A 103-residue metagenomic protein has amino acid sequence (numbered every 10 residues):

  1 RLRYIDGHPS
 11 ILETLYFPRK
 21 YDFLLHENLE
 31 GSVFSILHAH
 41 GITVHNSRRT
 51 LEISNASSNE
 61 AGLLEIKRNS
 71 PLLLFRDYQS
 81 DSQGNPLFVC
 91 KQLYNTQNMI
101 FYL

Functional and structural regions predicted by a protein language model:
R1-L103: C-terminal all-alpha effector/ligand-binding and dimerization domain of prokaryotic HTH-type transcriptional repressors
